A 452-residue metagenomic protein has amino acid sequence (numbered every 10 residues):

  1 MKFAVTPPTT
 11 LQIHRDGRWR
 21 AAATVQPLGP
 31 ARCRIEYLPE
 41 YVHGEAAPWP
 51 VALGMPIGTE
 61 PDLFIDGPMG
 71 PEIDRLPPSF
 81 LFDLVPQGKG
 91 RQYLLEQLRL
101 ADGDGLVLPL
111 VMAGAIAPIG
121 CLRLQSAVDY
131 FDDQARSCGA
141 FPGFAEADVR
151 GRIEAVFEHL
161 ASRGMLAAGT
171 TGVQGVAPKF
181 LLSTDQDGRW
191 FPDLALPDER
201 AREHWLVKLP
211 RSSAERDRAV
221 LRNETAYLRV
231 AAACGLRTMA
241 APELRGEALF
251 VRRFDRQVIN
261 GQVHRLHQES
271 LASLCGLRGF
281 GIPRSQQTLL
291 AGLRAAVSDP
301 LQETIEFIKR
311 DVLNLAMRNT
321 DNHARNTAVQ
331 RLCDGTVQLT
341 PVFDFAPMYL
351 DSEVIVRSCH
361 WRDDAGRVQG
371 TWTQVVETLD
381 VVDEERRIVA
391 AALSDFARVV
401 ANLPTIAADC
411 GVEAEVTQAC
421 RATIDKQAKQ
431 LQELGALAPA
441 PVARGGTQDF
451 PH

Functional and structural regions predicted by a protein language model:
M1-H452: Phosphate/dinucleotide-binding and metal-coordinating scaffold of catalytic cores in nucleotide-dependent enzymes
